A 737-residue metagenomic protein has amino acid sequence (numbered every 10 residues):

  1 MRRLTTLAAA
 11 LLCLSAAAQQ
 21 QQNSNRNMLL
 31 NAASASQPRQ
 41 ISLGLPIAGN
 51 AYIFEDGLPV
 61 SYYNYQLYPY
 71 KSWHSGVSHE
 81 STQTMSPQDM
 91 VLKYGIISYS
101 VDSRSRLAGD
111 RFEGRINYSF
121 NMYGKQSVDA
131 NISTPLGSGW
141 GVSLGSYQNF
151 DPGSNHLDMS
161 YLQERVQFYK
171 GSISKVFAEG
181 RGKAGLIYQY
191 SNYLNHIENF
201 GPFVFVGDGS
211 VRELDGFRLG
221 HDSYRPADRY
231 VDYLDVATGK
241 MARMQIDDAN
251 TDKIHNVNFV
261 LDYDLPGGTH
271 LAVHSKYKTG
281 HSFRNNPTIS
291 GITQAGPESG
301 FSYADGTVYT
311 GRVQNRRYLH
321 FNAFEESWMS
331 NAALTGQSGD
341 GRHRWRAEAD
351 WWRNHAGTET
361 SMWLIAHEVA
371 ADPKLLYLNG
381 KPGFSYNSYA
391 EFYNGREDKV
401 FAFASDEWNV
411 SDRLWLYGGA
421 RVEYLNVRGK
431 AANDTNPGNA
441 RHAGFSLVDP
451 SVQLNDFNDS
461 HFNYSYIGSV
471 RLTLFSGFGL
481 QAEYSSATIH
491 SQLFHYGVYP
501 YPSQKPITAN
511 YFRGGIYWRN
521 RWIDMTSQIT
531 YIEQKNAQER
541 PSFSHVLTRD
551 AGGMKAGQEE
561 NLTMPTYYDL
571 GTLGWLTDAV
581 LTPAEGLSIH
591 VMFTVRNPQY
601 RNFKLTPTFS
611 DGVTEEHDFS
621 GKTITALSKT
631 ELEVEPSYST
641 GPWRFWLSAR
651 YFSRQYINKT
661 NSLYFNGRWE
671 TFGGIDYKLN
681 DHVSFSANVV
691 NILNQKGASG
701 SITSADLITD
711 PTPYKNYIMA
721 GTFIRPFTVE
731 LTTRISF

Functional and structural regions predicted by a protein language model:
Q19, G586, S653-Y656, Y677-F737: C-terminal beta-signal and adjacent terminal beta-strands/loops of Gram-negative outer-membrane beta-barrel proteins
R39-I41, I53, Y70-S72, T82-Q83 (+2 more regions): N-terminal periplasmic accessory domains that precede and gate Gram-negative outer-membrane beta-barrel machines
L58-M85: Short acidic/polar hinge/loop motifs at secondary-structure boundaries that mediate gating or recognition
E113, F120-D151, L157-P226, A249 (+1 more regions): Transmembrane beta-barrel wall of Gram-negative outer-membrane proteins
S174, K183-N258, F283-L319, P373-N387 (+2 more regions): Acidic/polar loop-and-plug regions of large Gram-negative outer-membrane beta-barrel proteins
D252-H281, V308-H442, S465-E483, W518-Q528 (+2 more regions): Face-selective signature of the C-terminal outer-membrane beta-barrel domain
Y389, N426, N439-L447, N458-Y464 (+6 more regions): Surface-exposed extracellular loop regions of Gram-negative outer-membrane beta-barrel proteins, predominantly
W522-D524, Q528-S542, D550-K659, D681-H682 (+1 more regions): Gram-negative outer-membrane beta-barrel transporters
